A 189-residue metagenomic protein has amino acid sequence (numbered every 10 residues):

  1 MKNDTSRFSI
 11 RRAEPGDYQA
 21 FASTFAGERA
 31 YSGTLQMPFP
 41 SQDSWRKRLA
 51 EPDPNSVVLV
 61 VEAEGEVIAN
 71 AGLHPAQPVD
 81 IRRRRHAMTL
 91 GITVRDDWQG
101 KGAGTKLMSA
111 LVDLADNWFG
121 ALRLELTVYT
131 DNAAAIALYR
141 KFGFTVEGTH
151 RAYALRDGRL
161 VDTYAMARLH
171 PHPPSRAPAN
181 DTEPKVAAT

Functional and structural regions predicted by a protein language model:
K2-N3, R159-T189: Terminal substrate-recognition subdomain of acyl/acetyltransferases
F8-S23: A short beta-loop-alpha structural element at the N-terminal edge of CoA-dependent acyl/N-acetyltransferase catalytic
P15-G16, T34-Q99, M108-S109, L114 (+3 more regions): Acetyl-CoA-dependent GNAT
A22-F39: Helix-loop element at the rim of GNAT/NAT acetyltransferase active sites that forms part of the acceptor-substrate
V67-A71, L126, D131: Central antiparallel beta-sheet cores of small beta-barrel/beta-sandwich binding domains
K101, T105-K106, N117, T130-G148: Conserved active-site alpha-helix within GNAT-family acetyltransferase domains
D116-T127: Conserved GNAT acetyl-CoA-binding A-motif
